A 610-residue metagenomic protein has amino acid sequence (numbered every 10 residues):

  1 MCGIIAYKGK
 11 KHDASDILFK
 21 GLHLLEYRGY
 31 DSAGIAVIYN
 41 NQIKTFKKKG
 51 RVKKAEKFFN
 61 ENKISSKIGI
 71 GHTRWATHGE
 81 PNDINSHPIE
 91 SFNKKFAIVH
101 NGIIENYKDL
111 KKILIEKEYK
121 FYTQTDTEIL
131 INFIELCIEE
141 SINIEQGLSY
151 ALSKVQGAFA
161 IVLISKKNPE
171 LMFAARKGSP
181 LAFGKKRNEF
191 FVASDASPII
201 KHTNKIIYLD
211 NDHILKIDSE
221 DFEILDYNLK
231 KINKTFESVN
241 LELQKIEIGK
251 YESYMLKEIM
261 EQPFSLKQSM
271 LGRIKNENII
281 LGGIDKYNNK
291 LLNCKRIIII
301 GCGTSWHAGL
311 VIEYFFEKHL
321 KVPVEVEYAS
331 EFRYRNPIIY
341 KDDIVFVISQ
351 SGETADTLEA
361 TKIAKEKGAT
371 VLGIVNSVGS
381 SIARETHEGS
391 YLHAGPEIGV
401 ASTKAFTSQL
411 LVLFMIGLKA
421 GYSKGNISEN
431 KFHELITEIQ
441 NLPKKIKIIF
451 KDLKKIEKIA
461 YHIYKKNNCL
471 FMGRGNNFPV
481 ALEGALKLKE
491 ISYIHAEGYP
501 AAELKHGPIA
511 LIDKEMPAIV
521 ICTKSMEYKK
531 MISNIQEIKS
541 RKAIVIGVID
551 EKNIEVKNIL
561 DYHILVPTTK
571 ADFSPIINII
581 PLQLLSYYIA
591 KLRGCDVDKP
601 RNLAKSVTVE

Functional and structural regions predicted by a protein language model:
M1-I248, E252, F264-L271, K275-K295 (+5 more regions): Conserved short alpha-helical segments that host acidic/polar catalytic motifs at enzyme active sites
I4, V37, I98, L163 (+7 more regions): Structural beta-sheet core signal
K67, G71-I84, K275-N288, I312-I348 (+1 more regions): Glycine-rich oxoanion-binding loops at beta->alpha junctions
G184, A308-G309, V326, A355-L358 (+9 more regions): Extended hydrophobic-aromatic, low-complexity segments
Q262-L266, M270-I298, E388-P517, A590-E610: Active-site phosphate/pyrophosphate-binding segments
L292-N441, R474, I521-P567, L585 (+1 more regions): Glycine-rich phosphate-binding loops that contact phosphosugars or nucleotide phosphates
I544, K557-I559, T569-E610: Generic C-terminus detector
